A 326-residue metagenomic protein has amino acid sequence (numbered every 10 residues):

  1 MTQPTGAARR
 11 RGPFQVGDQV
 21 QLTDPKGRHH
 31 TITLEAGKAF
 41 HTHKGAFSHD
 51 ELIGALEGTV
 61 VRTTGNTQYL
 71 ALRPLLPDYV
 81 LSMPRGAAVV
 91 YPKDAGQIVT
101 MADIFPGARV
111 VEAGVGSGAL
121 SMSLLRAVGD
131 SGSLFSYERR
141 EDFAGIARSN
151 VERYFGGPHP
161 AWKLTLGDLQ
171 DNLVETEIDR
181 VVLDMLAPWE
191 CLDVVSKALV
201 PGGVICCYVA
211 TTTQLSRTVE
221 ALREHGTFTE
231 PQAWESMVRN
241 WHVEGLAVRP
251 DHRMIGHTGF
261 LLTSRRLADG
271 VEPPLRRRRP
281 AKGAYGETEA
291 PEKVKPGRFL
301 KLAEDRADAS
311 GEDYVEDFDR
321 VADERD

Functional and structural regions predicted by a protein language model:
M1-R73: N-terminal auxiliary segments of SAM/dcSAM-dependent transferases
T2-T5, L192-F260, A268: C-terminal substrate-binding/active-site "lid" region of AdoMet-derived donor-dependent transferases
R11-G12, S82-A95: Conserved SAM-binding loop and adjacent beta-strand
F105-G116: Conserved class I S-adenosyl-L-methionine
A108, G132, G203: Glycine-centered, small-residue-biased loops immediately flanking beta-strands in adenine/cofactor-binding cores
S117-D130, S196: Conserved SAM-binding loop of SAM-dependent methyltransferases across substrates and taxa, primarily the Class I
Y137-P188: S-adenosyl-L-methionine
R223-G226, S236-D326: Core SAM-dependent methyltransferase catalytic element
